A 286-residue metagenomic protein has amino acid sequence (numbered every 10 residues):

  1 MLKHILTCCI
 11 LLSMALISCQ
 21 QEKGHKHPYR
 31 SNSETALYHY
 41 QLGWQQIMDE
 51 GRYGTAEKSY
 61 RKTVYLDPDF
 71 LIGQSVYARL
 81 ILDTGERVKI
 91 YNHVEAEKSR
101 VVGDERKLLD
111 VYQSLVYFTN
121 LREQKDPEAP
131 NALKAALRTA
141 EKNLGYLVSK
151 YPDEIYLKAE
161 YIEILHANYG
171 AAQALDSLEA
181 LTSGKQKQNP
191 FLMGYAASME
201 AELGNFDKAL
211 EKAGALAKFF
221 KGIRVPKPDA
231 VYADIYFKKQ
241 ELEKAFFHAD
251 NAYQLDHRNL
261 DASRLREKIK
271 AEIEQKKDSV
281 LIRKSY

Functional and structural regions predicted by a protein language model:
N32-W44, D69-S75, S99-E128, P152-E163 (+2 more regions): Amphipathic alpha-helical repeat scaffolds of TPR domains
Q46-I47, I81, S114, L165 (+3 more regions): Residue at a conserved register position within TPR or TPR-like alpha-solenoid repeats
D49-E50, T84, K134, N168 (+3 more regions): Structural motif corresponding to the intra-repeat A-B loop/turn of tetratricopeptide repeats
R52-Y53, R87, L137, A171-A172 (+2 more regions): TPR-repeat structural position
Y112, A159-G170, E179-T182, Q188-D207 (+1 more regions): Alpha-helical adaptor scaffolds
F246-Y286: Terminal, low-structured helical/coil segments at or just beyond the last alpha-helical repeat
